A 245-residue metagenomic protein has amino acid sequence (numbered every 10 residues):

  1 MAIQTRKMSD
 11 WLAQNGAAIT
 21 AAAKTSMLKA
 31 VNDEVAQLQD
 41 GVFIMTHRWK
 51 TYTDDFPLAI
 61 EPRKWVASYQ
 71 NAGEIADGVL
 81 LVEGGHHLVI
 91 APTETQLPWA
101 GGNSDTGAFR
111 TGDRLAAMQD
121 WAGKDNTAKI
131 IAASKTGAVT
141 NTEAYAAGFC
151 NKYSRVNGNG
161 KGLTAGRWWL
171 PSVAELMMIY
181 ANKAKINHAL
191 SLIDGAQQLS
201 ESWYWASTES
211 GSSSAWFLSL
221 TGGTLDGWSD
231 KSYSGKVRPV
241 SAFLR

Functional and structural regions predicted by a protein language model:
A2-S9, G166, V173-R245: C-terminal, surface-exposed recognition/capping segments
A2-T164, K231-R245: Short, compositionally biased
V89, W168-P171: Hydrophobic core segments of beta-strands in well-ordered, beta-rich domains
